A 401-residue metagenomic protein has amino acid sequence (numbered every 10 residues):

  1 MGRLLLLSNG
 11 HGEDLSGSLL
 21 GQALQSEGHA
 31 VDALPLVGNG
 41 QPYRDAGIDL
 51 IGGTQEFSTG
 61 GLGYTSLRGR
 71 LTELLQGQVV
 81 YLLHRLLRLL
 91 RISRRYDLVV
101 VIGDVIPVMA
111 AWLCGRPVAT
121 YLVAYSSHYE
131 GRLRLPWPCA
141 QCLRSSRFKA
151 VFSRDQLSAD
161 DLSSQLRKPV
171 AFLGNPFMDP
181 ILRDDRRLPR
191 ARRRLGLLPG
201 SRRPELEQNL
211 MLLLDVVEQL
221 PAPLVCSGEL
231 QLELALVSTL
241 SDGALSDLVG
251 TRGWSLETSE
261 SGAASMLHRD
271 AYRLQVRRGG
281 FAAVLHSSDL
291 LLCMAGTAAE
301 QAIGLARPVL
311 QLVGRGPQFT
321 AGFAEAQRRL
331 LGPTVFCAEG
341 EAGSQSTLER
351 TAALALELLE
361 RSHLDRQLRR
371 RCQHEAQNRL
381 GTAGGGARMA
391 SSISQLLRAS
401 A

Functional and structural regions predicted by a protein language model:
M1-A401: Nucleotide-activated sugar donor-binding and catalytic core shared by glycosyltransferases and related lipid-linked
